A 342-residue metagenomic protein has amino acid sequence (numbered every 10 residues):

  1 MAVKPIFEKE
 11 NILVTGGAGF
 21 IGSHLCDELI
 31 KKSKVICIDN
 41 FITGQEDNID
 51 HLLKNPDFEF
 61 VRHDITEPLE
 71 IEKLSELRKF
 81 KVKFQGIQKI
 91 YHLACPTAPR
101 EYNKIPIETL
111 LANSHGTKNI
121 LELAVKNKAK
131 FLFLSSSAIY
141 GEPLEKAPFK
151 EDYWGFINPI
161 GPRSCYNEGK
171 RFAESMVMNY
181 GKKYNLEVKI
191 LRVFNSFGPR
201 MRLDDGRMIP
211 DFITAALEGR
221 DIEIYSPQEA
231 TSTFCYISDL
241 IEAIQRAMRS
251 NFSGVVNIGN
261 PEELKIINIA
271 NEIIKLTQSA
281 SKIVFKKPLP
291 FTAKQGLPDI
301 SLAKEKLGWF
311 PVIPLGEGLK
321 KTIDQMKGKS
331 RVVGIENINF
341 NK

Functional and structural regions predicted by a protein language model:
M1-S196, S238, Q325, K329 (+1 more regions): N-terminal Rossmann-like NAD(P)+-binding domain of SDR-like oxidoreductases, especially those catalyzing
K4-P5, D27, H63-T66, N119 (+2 more regions): C-terminal substrate-binding subdomain of Rossmann-fold SDR/epimerase-dehydratase oxidoreductases
T43, P199, N260: Short, conserved catalytic or interaction motifs in soluble domains
G44, T97, L203, L264-K265 (+1 more regions): Short alpha-helical
K54, E145, G161, M201-D205 (+3 more regions): Residue-level signature of the cytosolic catalytic core of signaling kinases
E67, L110, M201-R202, T233: Nucleotide-sugar-dependent glycosyltransferase donor-binding/catalytic pocket residues
T117, I209-P210: Amphipathic alpha-helical segments in well-structured domains
F172, M176, Y180, F212 (+2 more regions): Hydrophobic alpha-helix immediately C-terminal to the catalytic Tyr-X-X-X-Lys motif of short-chain
